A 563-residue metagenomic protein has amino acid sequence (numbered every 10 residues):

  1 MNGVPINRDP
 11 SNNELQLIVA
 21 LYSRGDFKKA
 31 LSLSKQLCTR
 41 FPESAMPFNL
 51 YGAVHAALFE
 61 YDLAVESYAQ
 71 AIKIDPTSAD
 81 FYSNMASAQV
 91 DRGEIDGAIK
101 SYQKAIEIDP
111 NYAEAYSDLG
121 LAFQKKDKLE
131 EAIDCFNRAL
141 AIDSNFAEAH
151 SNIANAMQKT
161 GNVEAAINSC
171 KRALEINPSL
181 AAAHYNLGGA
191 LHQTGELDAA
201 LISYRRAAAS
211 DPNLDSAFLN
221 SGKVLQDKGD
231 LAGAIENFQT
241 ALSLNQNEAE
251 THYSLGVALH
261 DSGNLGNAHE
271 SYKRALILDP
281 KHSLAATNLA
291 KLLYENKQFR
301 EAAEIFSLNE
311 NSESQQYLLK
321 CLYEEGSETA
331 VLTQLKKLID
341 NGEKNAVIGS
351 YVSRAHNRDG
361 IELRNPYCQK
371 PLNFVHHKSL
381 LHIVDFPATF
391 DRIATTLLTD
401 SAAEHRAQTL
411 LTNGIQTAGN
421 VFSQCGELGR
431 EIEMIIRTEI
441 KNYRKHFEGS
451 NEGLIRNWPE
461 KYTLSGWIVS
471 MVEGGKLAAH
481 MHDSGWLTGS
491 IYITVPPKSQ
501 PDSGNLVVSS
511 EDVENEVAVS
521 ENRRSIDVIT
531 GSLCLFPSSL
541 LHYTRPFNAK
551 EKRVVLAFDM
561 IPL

Functional and structural regions predicted by a protein language model:
V19-Y22, M46-A57, D80-D91, E114-K125 (+5 more regions): Conserved alpha-helical positions within TPR/SEL1-like repeat arrays
R40, I74, I108, I142 (+6 more regions): Structural marker of alpha-solenoid helical repeat scaffolds
S44, S78, Y112, F146 (+6 more regions): Residue-level recognition of tetratricopeptide repeat
R364-I455: Non-heme Fe(II)/2-oxoglutarate
E427-R437, K441-L535, L540-L563: Catalytic core of non-heme Fe(II) oxygenases with the double-stranded beta-helix
